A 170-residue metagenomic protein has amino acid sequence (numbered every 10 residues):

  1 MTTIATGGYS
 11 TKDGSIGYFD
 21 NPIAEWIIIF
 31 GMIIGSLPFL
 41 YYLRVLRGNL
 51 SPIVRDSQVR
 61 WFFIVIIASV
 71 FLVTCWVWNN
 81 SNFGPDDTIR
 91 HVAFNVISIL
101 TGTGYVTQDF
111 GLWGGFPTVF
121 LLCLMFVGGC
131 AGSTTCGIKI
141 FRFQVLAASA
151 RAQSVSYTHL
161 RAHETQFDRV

Functional and structural regions predicted by a protein language model:
M1-R161: Membrane-proximal intracellular helices of multi-pass ion channels
H159-R169: Single conserved hydrophobic/aromatic residue that forms the stacking wall/gate of nucleotide- or nucleobase-binding
